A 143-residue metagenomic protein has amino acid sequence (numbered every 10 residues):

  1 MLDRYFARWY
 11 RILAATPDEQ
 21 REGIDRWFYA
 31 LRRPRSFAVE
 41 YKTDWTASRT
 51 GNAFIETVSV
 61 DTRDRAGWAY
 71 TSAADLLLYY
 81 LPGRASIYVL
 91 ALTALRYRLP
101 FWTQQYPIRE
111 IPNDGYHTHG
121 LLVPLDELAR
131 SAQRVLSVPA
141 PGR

Functional and structural regions predicted by a protein language model:
M1-Q20, W45: Acidic-basic catalytic patches of nuclease active cores, encompassing PD-(D/E)XK and other metal-cofactor nuclease
R4, R33, G51, P82-R143: Non-catalytic C-terminal interaction segments of nucleic acid-processing enzymes
P17-E22, A69-T71: A short catalytic or substrate-binding loop motif that flags glycine-/basic-rich loops and adjacent residues that bind
E22-I24, H119: Residue-level marker for the onset of beta-strands and adjacent loop->beta junctions in well-ordered domains
G23, S36, A74: Extracellular structured ligand-interaction cores
I24-R26, S86: Short beta-strand micro-motifs in enzyme catalytic cores
R26-G51: Conserved catalytic cores of phosphodiester-cleaving nucleases, focusing on short active-site segments
K42-I87: Catalytic cores of nucleic-acid endonucleases
